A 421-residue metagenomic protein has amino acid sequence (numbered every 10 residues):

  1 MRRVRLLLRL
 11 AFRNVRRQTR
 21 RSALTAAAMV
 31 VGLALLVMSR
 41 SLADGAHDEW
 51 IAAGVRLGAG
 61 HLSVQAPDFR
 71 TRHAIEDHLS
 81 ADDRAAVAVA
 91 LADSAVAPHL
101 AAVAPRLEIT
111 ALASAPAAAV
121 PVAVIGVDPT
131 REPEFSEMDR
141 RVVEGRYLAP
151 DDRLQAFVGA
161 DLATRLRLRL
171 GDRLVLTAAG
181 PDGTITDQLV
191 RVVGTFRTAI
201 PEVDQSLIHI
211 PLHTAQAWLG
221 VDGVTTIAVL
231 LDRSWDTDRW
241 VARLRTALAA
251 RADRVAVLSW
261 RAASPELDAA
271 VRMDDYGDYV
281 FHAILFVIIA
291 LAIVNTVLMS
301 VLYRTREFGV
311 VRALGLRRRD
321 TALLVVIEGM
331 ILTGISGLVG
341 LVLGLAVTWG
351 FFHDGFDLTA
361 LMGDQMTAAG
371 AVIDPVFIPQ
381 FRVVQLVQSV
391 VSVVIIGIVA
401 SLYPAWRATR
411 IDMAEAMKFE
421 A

Functional and structural regions predicted by a protein language model:
M1-V37, R319, E415, E420-A421: N-terminal Sec/SRP start-transfer signal
T19-A46, R272-E307, M330-L343, V391-V399: Hydrophobic alpha-helical transmembrane segments of multi-pass inner-membrane transport and secretion
V37-A123, R146-D152, D253: Hydrophobic, regular-secondary-structure patches
P105-I109, A118-D128, R141-H213, D222: Hydrophobic secondary-structure segments that place a key small or acidic residue at a functional site
G180-D278, L285: Mechanotransmission and gating elements of multispan inner-membrane complexes involved in transport and envelope
V339-Q388: Short helix-loop junctions at transmembrane helix boundaries
V376-A421: C-terminal membrane-exit region of the final transmembrane helix in multipass inner-membrane proteins
